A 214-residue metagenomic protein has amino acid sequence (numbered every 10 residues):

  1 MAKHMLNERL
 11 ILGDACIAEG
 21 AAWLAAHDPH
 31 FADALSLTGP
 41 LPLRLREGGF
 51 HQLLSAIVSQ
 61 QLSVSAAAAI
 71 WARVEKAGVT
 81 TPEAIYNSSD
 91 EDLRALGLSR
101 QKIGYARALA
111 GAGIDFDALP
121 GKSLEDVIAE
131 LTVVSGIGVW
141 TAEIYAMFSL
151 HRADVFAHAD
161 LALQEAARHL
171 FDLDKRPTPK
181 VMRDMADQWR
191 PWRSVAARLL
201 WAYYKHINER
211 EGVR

Functional and structural regions predicted by a protein language model:
M1-L41, A108, G121-E125, V139-R214: C-terminal accessory module of base-excision DNA glycosylases/AP lyases that mediates lesion recognition and DNA
R9-I11, H30, L62-S63, A67-S135: Alpha-helical ds-nucleic-acid-binding substructure associated with the helix-hairpin-helix region of base-excision DNA
E19, W23-A56, Q61-A72, K76: A positional/architectural concept
G39-L41, G48-H51, Q60, L96 (+3 more regions): Flexible, active-site-adjacent loop/turn segments at secondary-structure boundaries
L43-H51, G97-R100, A186-S194: Structural motif
Q52-I57, S88-D92, D126-E130, A162-A166 (+1 more regions): A general alpha-helix detector
I57, S89, L93, G113-I114 (+3 more regions): Short amphipathic alpha-helical interaction patches enriched in hydrophobic/aromatic residues with interspersed Lys/Arg
